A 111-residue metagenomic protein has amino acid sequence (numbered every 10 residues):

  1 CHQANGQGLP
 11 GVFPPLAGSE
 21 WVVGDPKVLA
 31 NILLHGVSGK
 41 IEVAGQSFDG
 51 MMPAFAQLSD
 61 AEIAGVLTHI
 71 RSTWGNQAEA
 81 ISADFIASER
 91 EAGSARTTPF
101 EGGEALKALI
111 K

Functional and structural regions predicted by a protein language model:
C1-Q7: A glycine-rich, aromatic-flanked flexible loop/lid motif
Q7-A44, F48-S59: Gly/Gly-Pro-rich "capping" loops immediately C-terminal to redox-active cysteine motifs in periplasmic/lumenal
V43, A54-K111: Flexible coil segments in periplasmic/lumen-exposed cytochrome c-class electron-transfer proteins
